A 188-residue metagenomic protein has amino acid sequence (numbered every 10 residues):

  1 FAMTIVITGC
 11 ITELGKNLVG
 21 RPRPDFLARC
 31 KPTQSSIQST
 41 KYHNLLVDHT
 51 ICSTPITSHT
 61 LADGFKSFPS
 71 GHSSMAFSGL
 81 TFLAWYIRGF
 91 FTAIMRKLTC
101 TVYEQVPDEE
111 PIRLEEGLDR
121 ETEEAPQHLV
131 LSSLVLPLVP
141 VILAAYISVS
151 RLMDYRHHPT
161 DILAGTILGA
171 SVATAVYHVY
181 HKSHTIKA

Functional and structural regions predicted by a protein language model:
F1-L14, L27-P32, S73: Interfacial segments of alpha-helical transmembrane regions
V6, V19-P22, F91: Short, well-ordered alpha-helical segments in soluble proteins
I11-R21, M153: C-terminal TM-helix exit segments that contain a strictly Trp-centered aromatic cap at the helix terminus
L18, P22-T33, Q38-Y42: Chymotrypsin/trypsin-fold serine protease catalytic domain
T33-A188: Membrane-embedded catalytic cores of phosphoryl/pyrophosphoryl-handling enzymes
